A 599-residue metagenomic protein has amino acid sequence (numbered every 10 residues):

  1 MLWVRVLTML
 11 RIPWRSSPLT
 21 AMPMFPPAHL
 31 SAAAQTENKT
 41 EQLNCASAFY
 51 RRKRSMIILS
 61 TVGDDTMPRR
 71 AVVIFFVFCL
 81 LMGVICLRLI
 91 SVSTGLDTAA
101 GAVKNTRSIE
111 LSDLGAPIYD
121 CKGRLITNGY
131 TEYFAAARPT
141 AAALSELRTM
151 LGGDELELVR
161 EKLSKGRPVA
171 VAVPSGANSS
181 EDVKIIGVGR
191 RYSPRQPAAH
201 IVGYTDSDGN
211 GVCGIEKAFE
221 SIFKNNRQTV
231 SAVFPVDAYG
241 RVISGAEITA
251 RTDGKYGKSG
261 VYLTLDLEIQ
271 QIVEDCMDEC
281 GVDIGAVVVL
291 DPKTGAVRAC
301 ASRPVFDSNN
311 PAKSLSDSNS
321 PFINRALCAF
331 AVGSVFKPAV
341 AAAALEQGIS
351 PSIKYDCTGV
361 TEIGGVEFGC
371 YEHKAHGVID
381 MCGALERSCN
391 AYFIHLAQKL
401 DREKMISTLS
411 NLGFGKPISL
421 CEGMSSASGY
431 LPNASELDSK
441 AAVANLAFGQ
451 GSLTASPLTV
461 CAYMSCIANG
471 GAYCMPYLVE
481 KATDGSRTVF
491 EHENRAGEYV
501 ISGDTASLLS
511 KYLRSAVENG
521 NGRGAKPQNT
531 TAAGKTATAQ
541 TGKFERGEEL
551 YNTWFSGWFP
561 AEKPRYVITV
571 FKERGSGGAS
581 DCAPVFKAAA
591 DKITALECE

Functional and structural regions predicted by a protein language model:
W3-T20, S31, S47, R54-S55: Low-acidity, Ser/Thr- and Arg-rich intrinsically disordered low-complexity segments
M22, P27-Q35: Residue-level detector of structural "landmarks"
M67-T98: Hydrophobic alpha-helical transmembrane signal-anchor segments
D97-E110, I269-E279: Short, basic/aromatic recognition patches
L111-S112, N128-A136, A299-V305: Short beta->alpha transition motifs characteristic of CBS
L125, I248-T249, D291-S334, A342-E573 (+2 more regions): Beta-lactam-recognizing serine transpeptidase/beta-lactamase-like catalytic domain environment
G129, A141, S145-T149, G153-K258 (+2 more regions): Small/polar-residue-rich segments within soluble enzyme cores
S244-G285, K293: Conserved, well-ordered alpha-helix/loop/beta-strand core segments that scaffold catalytic motifs
